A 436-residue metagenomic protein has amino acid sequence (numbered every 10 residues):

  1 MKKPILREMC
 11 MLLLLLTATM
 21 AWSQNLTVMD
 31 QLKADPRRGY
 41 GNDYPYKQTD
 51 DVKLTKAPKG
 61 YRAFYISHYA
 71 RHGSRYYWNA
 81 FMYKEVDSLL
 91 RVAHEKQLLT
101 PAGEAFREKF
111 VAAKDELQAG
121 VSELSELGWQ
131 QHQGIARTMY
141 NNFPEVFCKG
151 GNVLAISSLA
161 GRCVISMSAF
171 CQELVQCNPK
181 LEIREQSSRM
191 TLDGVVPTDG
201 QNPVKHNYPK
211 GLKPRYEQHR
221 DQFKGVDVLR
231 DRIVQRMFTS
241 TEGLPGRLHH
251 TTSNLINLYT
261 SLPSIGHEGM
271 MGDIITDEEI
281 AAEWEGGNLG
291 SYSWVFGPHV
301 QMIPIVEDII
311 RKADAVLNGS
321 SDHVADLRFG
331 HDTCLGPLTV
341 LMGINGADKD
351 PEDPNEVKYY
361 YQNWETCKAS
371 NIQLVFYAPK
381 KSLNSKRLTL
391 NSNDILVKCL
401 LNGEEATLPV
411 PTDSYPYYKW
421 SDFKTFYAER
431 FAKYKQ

Functional and structural regions predicted by a protein language model:
M1-L26: Bacterial Sec-dependent N-terminal signal peptides
Q24-W129, Q133-L154, S158-D326, G330-Q436: Signature for phosphate-centric chemistry
